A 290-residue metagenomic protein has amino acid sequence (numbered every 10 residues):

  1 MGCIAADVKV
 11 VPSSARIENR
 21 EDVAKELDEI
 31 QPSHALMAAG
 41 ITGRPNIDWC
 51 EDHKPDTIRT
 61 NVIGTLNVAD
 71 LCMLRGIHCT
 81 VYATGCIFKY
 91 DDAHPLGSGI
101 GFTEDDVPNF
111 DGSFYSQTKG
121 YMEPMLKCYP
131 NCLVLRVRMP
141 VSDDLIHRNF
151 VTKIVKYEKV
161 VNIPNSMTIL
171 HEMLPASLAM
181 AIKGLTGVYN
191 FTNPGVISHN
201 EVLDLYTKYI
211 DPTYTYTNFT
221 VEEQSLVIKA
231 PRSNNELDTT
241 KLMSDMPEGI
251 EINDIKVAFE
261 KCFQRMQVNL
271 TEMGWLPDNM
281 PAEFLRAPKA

Functional and structural regions predicted by a protein language model:
G2-E26: Adenosine-cofactor binding site in Rossmann-like domains, unifying the SAM/SAH pocket of S-adenosylmethionine-dependent
I17-T60: NAD(P)H-binding glycine-rich loop region in Rossmannoid oxidoreductase-like domains and their noncatalytic homologs
D22, N67-L71, M125: Conserved mid-core alpha-helix of short-chain dehydrogenase/reductase
A35-A39, C79-G85, L135-V137: SDR active-site strand-loop-helix element
W49-T80: NAD(P)-cofactor binding segment of oxidoreductase domains
D52-R59, G64, C86-L135, S142: Catalytic helix-loop patch of NAD(P)-dependent Rossmann-fold dehydrogenases
G112, P124-P175, A179: NAD(P)-dependent short-chain dehydrogenase/reductase
A176-S233, K261-A290: Mid/C-terminal beta-alpha module of Rossmann-like enzyme folds, strongest in SDR-family dehydrogenases/epimerases
